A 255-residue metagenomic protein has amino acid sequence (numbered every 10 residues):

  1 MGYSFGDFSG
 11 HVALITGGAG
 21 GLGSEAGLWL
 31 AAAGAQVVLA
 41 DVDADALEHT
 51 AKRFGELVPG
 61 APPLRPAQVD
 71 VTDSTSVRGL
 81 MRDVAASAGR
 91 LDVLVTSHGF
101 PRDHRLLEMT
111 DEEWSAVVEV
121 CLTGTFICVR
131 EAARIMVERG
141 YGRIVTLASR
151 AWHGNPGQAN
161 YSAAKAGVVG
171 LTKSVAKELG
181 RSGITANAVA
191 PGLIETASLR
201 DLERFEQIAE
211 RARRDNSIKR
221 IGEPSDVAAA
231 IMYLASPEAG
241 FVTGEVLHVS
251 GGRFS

Functional and structural regions predicted by a protein language model:
G2-D7, M232, T243-S255: Short C-terminal tail/terminal secondary-structure segment of NAD(P)H-dependent dehydrogenase/reductase domains
D7-V38: Canonical Rossmann dinucleotide-binding motif of NAD(H)/NADP(H)-dependent dehydrogenases/reductases, specifically
R90, V95, G180, T185 (+1 more regions): Short, small/polar-rich loop/turn modules that mediate ligand/substrate recognition or access, typified
R105-L106, E113-V118, I208, A212: Substrate-binding pocket helix/loop in short-chain dehydrogenase/reductase
R134, K177-R181, G240: Alpha-helical segment proximal to the catalytic Tyr-Lys
V145-G167, T172-K173, K177-R181: Catalytic loop of short-chain dehydrogenase/reductase
A188, E210-V242, G251: C-terminal helical subdomain
